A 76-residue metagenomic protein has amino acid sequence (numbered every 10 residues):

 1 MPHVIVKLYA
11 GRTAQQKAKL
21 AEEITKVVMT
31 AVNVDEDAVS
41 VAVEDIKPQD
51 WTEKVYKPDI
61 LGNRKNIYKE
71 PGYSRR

Functional and structural regions predicted by a protein language model:
P2-R76: A domain-level signal for the structural core that forms small-molecule/cofactor-binding pockets and catalytic centers
